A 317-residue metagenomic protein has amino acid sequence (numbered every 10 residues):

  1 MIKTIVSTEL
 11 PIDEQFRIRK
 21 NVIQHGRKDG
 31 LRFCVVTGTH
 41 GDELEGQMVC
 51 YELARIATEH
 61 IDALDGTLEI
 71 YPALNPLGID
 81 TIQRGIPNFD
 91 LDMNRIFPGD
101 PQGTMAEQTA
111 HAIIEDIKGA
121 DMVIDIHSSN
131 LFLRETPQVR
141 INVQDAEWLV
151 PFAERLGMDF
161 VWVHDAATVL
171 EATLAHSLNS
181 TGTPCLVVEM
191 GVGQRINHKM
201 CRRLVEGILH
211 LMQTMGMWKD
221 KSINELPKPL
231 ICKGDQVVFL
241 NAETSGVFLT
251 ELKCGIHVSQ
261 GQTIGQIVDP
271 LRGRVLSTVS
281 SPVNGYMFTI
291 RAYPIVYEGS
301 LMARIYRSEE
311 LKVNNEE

Functional and structural regions predicted by a protein language model:
M1-E317: Structured catalytic-domain cores with a bias toward divalent-metal coordination
